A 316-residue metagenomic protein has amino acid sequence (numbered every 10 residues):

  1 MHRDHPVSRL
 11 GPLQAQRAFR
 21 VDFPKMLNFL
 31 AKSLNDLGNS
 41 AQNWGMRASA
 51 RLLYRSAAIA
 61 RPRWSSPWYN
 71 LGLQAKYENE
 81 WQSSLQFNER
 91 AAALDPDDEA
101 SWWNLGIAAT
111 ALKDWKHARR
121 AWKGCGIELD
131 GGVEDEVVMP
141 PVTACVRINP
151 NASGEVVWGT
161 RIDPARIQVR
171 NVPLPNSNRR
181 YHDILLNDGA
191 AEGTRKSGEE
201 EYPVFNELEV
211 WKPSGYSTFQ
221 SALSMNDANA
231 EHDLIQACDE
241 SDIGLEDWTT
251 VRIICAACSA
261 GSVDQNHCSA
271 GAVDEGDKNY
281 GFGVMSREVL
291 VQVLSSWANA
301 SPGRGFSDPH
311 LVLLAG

Functional and structural regions predicted by a protein language model:
N28, P62, P96, L129-D130: Short coil turns that delineate tetratricopeptide repeat
